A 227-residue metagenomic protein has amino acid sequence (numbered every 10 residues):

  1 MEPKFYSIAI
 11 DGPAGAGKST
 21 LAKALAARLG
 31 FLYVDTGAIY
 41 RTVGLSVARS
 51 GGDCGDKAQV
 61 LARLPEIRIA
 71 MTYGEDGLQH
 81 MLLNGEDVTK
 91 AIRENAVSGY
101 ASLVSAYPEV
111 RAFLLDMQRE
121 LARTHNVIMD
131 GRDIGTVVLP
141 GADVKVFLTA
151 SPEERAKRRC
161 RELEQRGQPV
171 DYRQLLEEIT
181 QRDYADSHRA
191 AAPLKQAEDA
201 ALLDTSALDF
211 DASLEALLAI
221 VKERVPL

Functional and structural regions predicted by a protein language model:
M1-S7: Extreme N-terminal, non-catalytic leader segments that precede Walker-type/kinase nucleotide-binding cores
I10: Hydrophobic anchor at the beta1->P-loop junction of P-loop NTPases
A14: The conserved Walker
K18: Conserved lysine of the Walker
L21: Hydrophobic positions on the alpha1 helix immediately C-terminal to the Walker A/P-loop
A27-R93: N-terminal phosphate/diphosphate-binding loop that engages ATP/GTP or pyrophosphate donors across diverse enzyme folds
Y73, Q118-H125, R132-V137, G141 (+1 more regions): Small-molecule kinase domains that catalyze NTP-dependent phosphoryl transfer to phosphate-bearing small molecules
T89-R166: ATP-dependent NMP and nucleoside kinases share a basic, alpha-helical "lid"
